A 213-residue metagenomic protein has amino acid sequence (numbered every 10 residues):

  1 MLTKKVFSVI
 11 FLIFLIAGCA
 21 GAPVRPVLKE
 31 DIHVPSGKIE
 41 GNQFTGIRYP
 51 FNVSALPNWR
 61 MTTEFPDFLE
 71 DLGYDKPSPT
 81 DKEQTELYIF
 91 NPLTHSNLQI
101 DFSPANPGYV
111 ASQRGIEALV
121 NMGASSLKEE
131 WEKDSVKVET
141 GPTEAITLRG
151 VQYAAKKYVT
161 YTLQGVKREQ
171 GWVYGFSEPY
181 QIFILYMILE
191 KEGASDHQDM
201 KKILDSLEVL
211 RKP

Functional and structural regions predicted by a protein language model:
M1-F7: Bacterial N-terminal signal peptides that target proteins for export
L2, A17-T94, I146, L163-K167 (+2 more regions): N-terminal targeting sequences that direct proteins away from the cytosol to non-cytosolic compartments
F7-I10, L28, S54, K137: N-terminal non-cleavable signal-anchor helices
V9, R48-P50, V120-N121: Alpha-helical interaction segments
V9-G18: Bacterial N-terminal signal peptides
F11, S36, Q43-I47, T140 (+1 more regions): Short, functionally important structural connectors and interaction interfaces within domains
D67-E178, I182-F183: Conserved polar/disulfide-associated segments of primarily extracytoplasmic proteins
